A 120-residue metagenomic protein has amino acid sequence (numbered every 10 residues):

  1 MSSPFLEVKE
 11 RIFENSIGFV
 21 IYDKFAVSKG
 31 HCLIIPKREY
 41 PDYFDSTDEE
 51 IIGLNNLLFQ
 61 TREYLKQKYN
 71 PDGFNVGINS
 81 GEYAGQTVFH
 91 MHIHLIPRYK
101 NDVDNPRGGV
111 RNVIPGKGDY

Functional and structural regions predicted by a protein language model:
M1-Y120: HIT superfamily nucleotide-processing domains
